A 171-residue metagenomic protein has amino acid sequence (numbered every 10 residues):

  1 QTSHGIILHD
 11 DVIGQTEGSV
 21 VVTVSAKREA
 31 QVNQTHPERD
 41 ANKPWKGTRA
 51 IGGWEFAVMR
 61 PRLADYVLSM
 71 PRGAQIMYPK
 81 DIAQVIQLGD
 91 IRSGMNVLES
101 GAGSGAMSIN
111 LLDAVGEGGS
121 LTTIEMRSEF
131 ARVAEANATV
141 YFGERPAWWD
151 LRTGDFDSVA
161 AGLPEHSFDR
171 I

Functional and structural regions predicted by a protein language model:
Q1-M59: N-terminal auxiliary segments of SAM/dcSAM-dependent transferases
S69-A83: Conserved SAM-binding loop and adjacent beta-strand
Q75-Y78, S100, S104: Short, conserved glycine- and acidic-residue-centered signature motifs in active-site or ligand-binding loops
Q87-R92, A114, F142: Glycine-rich helix-loop-beta junction characteristic of Rossmann-like nucleotide cofactor-binding loops
R92-G103, T122: Conserved class I S-adenosyl-L-methionine
G94, G118, E165-H166: Beta-strand-connecting loops/turns
S104-E117: Conserved SAM-binding loop of SAM-dependent methyltransferases across substrates and taxa, primarily the Class I
I124-R170: S-adenosyl-L-methionine
